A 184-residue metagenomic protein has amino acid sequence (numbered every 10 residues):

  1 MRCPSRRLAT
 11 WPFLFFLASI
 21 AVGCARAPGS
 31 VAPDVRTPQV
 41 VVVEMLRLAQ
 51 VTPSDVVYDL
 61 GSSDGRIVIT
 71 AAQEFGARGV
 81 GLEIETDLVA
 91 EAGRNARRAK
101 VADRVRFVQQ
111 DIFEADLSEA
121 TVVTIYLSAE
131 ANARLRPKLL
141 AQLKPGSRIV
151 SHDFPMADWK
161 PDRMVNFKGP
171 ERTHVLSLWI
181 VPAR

Functional and structural regions predicted by a protein language model:
W11-A21: Bacterial N-terminal signal peptides
A21-D55: S-adenosyl-L-methionine
S54-S63: Conserved class I S-adenosyl-L-methionine
G65-I69: Glycine-rich SAM-binding Motif I of class I
R78-E83: Conserved SAM-binding motif I beta-strand of class I
T86-E119: S-adenosyl-L-methionine
S118-R134: A short SAM/SAH-binding and catalytic strip from SAM-dependent methyltransferases
E130-R184: C-terminal substrate-binding/active-site "lid" region of AdoMet-derived donor-dependent transferases
